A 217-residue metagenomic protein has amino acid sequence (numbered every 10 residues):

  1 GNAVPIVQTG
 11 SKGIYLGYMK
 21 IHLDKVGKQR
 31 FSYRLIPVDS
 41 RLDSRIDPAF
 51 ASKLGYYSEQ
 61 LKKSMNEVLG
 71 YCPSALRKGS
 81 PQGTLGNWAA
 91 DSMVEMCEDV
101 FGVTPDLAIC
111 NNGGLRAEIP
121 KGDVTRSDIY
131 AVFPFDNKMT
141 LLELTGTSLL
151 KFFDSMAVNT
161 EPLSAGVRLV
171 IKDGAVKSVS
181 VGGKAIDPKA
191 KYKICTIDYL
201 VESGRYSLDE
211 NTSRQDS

Functional and structural regions predicted by a protein language model:
G1-S64, M156, T160-L163, V170-V179: Active-site-adjacent helix-turn-beta-strand microarchitecture at beta-sheet edges that either contains or buttresses
A3-V4, Y15, N87-S217: Feature captures C-terminal
Q8-K12, Q82-T84, Y130: Short Gly/Pro-enriched turn/cap motifs at secondary-structure boundaries
P37-V124: Hard-cation-handling environments
